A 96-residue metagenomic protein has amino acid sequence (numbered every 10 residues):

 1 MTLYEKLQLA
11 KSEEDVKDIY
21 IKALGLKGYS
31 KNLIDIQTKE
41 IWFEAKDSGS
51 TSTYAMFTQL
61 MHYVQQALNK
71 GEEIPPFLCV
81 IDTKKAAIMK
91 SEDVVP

Functional and structural regions predicted by a protein language model:
M1-N32: Acidic-basic catalytic patches of nuclease active cores, encompassing PD-(D/E)XK and other metal-cofactor nuclease
K6, A10, D47-T53: Short, charged/polar micro-motifs that form catalytic or ligand-binding hotspots
L26, S48, Q65-N69: Short beta-turn/strand-loop junction motif enriched in small, turn-promoting residues
S30, Q37-E40, T83: Short strand-coil-strand connectors
I36-G49, Y63: Conserved catalytic cores of phosphodiester-cleaving nucleases, focusing on short active-site segments
T53-P96: Nucleic-acid nuclease catalytic cores
